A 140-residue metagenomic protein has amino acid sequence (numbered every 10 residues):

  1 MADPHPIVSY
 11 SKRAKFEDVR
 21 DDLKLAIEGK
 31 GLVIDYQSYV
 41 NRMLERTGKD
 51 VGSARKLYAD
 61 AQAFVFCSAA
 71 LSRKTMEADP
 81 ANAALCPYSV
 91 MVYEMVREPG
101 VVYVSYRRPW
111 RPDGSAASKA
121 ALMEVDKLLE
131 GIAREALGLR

Functional and structural regions predicted by a protein language model:
M1-I34: Terminal, regulation- and interaction-focused segments at domain boundaries
A2, S38, K56-Y58, M95-E98: Short, ordered beta-strand-loop transition motifs
K15, S38-Y39, F66-S68, V96 (+1 more regions): Poly-acidic low-complexity segments
D21-A81, D126, G131: Ser/Thr-rich, low-complexity intrinsically disordered terminal regions
S68-V96, G100: Mid-chain, well-packed structural core segment of small domains
S89-K119: Beta-strand/loop substructures that line and gate deep hydrophobic ligand-binding cavities in soluble
R107-R140: Well-ordered alpha/beta subsegment
